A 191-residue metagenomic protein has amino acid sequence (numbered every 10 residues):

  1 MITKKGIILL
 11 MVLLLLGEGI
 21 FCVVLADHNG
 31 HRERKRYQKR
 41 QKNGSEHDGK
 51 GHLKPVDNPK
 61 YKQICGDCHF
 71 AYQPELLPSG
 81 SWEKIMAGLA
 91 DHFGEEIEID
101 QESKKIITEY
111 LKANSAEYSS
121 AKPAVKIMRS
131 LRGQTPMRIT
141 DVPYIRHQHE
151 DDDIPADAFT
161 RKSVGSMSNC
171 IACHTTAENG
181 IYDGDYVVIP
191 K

Functional and structural regions predicted by a protein language model:
I2-L10: Bacterial N-terminal signal peptides that target proteins for export
I8-L9, C22, K39, N43: Short amphipathic alpha-helical "recognition" segments used for binding
L10-G19: Bacterial N-terminal signal peptides
E18-A26: Sec/Tat signal peptide C-region and signal peptidase I cleavage site
D27-D67, A71-I106, S115-Y118, P123-K191: Sequence context surrounding c-type heme c attachment/ligation sites in exported
